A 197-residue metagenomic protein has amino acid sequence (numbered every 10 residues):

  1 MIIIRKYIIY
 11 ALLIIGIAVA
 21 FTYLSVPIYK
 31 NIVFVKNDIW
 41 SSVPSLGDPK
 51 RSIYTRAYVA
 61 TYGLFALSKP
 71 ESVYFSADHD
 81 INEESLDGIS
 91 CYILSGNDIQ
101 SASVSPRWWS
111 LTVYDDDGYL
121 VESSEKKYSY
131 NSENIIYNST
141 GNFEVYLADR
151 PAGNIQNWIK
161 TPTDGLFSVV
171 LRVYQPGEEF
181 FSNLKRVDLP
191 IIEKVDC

Functional and structural regions predicted by a protein language model:
M1-C197: A compositional/structural signature for long, glycine/proline-rich flexible linkers and loops on extracytoplasmic
